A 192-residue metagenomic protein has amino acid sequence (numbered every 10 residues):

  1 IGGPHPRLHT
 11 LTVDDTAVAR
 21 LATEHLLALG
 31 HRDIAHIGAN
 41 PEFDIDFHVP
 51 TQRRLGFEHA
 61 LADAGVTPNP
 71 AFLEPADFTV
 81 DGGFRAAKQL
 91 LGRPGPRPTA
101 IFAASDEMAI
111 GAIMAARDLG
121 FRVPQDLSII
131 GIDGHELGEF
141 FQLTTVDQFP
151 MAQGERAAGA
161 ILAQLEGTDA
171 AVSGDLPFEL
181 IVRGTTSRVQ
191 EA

Functional and structural regions predicted by a protein language model:
I1, L11, I37, L73-E74 (+2 more regions): Hydrophobic residues at beta-strand termini and immediately following loops that shape nucleotide-binding pockets
I1-A17, H48: Short beta-strand-centered segments that line the small-molecule binding cleft or hinge of alpha/beta clamshell
H5-H9, E42-I45, G138-F140: A short acidic, helix-capping loop that chelates divalent metal ions and anchors anionic groups
D14, L21, A86-A192: Flexible loop/turn connectors
T16, H31, T51, D77 (+2 more regions): Alpha-helix N-cap/helix-start capping motif
A22-A64, V172-T186: An alpha-beta-alpha
R32, T67-N69, R122: Conserved H-loop
R54, E58-D81: Short beta-strand elements in bilobed, periplasmic/extracellular small-molecule ligand-binding domains
